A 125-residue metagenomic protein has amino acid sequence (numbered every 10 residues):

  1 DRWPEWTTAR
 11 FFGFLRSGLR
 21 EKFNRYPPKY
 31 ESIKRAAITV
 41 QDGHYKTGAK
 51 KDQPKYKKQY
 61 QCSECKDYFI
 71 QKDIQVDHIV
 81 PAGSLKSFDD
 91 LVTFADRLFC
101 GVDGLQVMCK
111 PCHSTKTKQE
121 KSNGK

Functional and structural regions predicted by a protein language model:
D1-G43: Long, charged N-terminal interaction/targeting segments
P4, Y26-Y30, I70, D90-A95 (+1 more regions): General structural signal for secondary-structure boundaries
R16, E21, K46, K51 (+1 more regions): Polar low-complexity intrinsically disordered regions enriched in Ser/Thr and small residues
G18, F23, R35, K86-L91 (+2 more regions): Generic alpha-helix signal with a bias toward terminal, lower-confidence helices and secondary-structure junctions
P28-Q75, V80, P111: Short cysteine-rich loop/turn motifs with clustered Cys
D67-L105: Histidine-centered nuclease catalytic patch
R97-K125: Short Cys/His-centered divalent metal-binding micro-motifs
